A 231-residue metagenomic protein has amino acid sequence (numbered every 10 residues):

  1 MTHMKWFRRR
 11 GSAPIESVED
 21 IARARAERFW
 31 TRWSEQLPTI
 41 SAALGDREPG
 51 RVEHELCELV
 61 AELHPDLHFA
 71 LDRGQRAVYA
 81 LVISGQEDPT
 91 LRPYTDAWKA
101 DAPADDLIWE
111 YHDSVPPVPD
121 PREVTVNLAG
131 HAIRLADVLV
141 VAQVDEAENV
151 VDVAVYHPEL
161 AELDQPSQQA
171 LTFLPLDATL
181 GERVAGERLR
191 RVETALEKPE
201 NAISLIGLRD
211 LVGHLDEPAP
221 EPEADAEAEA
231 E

Functional and structural regions predicted by a protein language model:
W6-A42, V144-E146: Short S/T/G/P-rich N-terminal loop/turn motif that feeds into the first structured element of a domain
I15, E19-A22, A26, W33 (+5 more regions): Intrinsic-disorder-associated interaction segments
W30-L67: Surface-exposed, low-hydrophobicity interaction/linker segments
T31-L37, G74-V82, A147-A154: Glycine-rich, often proline-containing surface loops adjacent to acidic residues and nearby aromatics that form
V52-A100: An N-terminal, globular interaction/scaffold subdomain
S84-E197: Internal, hydrophobic cores of structured domains that mediate oligomerization or house catalytic pockets within large
L189-E231: Long, compositionally biased intrinsically disordered terminal regions
